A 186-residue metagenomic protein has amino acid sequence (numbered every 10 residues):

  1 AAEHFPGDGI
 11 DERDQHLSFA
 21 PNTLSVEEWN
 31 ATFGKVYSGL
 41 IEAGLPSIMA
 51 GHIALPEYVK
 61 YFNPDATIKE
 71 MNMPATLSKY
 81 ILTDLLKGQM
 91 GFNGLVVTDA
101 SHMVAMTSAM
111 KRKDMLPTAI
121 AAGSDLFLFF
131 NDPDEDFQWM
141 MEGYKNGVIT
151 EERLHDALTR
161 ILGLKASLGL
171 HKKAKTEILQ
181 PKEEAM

Functional and structural regions predicted by a protein language model:
A1-E142, E152: Second-shell residues forming the walls of enzyme active-site clefts
I48, N63, G169, T176-E177: Residue-level detector of alpha-helical recognition elements and their boundaries
F127, K145-V148, E184-A185: Generic amphipathic alpha-helical segments used as scaffolds and interaction surfaces in large, multi-domain proteins
M141, H155-L158, E183-E184: Generic detector of well-ordered alpha-helical segments enriched in charged/polar residues, highlighting helical
K145, T150-K173: Mid-to-C-terminal alpha-helical segments outside catalytic/metal-binding sites
I161, K173-M186: Hard-cation-handling environments
